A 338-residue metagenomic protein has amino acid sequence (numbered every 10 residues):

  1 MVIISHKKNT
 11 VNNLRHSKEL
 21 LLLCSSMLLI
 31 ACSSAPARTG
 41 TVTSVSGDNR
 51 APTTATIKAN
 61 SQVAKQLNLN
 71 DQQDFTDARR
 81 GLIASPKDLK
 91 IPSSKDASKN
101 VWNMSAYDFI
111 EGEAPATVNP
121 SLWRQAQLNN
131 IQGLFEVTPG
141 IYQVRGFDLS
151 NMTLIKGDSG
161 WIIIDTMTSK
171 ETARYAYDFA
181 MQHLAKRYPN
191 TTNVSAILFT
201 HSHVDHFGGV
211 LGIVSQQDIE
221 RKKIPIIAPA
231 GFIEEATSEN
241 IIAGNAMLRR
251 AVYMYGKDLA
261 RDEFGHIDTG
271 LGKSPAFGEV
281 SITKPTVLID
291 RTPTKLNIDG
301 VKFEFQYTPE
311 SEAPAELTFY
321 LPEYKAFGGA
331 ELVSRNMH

Functional and structural regions predicted by a protein language model:
S5-L21: Bacterial N-terminal signal peptides that target proteins for export
I30-A31: C-terminal motif of bacterial Sec signal peptides marking the signal peptidase cleavage site
R38-A126: N-terminal pre-domain segments of enzymes
P86-P115, I131-Q132, I242-E263, T269-P275: Low-complexity, highly charged intrinsically disordered N-terminal segments that act as targeting/localization
Q127-R187, E316-L321, K325-L332: Conserved beta-strand hairpin/beta-sheet module of binuclear metal-dependent hydrolase folds, prominently
E136, I227, I233-P309: Metallo-beta-lactamase
S159-G160, E171-P225: Active-site metal-binding motif and surrounding structural segment of the metallo-beta-lactamase
W161, T168-E171, F277, S281-T286 (+1 more regions): Metallo-beta-lactamase
